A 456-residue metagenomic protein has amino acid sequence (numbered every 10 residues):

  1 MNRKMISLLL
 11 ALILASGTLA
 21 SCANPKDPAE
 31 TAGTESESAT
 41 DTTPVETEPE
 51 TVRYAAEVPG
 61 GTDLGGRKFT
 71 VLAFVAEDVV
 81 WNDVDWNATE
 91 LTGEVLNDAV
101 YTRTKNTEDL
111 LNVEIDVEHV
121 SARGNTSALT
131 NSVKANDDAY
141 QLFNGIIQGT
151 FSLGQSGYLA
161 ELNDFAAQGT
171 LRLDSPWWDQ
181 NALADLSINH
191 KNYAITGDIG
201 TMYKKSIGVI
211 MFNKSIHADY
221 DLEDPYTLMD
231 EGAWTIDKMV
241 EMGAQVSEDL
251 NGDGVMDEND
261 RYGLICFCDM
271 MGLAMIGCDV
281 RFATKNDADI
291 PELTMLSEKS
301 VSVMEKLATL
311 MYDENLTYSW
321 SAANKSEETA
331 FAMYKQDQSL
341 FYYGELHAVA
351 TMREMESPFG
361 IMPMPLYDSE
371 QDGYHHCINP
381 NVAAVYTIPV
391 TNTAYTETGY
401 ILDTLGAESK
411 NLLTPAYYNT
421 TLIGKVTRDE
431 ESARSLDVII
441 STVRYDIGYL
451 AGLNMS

Functional and structural regions predicted by a protein language model:
G17-S21: C-terminal motif of bacterial Sec signal peptides marking the signal peptidase cleavage site
A23-K26: Bacterial signal peptide processing site
G65-E94, V113-E118, L142, L264 (+1 more regions): Short, well-ordered beta-strand elements
L110-N189, M333: Extracytoplasmic "Venus flytrap"/periplasmic binding protein-like
G154-L159, N163, Q180-T227, I265-D287 (+1 more regions): Periplasmic solute-binding protein
V240-A244, M275, V280-A323: Glycine-centered hinge/linker elements that transmit conformational signals in sensory and ligand-binding systems
R353-L422: Extracytoplasmic/periplasmic substrate-recognition and gating elements
Y417, T421, E431-S456: C-terminal capping/gating helix-and-loop segments adjacent to ligand/active sites or protein-protein/ligand interfaces
